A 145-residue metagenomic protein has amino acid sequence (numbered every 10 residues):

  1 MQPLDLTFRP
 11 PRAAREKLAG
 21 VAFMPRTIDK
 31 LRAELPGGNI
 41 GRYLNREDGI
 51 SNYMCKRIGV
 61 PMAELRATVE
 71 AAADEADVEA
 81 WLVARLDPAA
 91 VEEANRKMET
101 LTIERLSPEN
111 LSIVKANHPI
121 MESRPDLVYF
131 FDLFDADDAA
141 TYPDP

Functional and structural regions predicted by a protein language model:
Q2-R42, A94, T100-P145: Polar/charged low-complexity regulatory segments
V21-M24, D48, M62, E75 (+2 more regions): Alpha-helix initiation and N-capping motif
N39-L82: Amphipathic alpha-helical packing elements
A72-A73, R85, L101, H118: Alpha-helix boundary/capping residues
E75-M98: An exposed acidic His-Trp-rich patch
